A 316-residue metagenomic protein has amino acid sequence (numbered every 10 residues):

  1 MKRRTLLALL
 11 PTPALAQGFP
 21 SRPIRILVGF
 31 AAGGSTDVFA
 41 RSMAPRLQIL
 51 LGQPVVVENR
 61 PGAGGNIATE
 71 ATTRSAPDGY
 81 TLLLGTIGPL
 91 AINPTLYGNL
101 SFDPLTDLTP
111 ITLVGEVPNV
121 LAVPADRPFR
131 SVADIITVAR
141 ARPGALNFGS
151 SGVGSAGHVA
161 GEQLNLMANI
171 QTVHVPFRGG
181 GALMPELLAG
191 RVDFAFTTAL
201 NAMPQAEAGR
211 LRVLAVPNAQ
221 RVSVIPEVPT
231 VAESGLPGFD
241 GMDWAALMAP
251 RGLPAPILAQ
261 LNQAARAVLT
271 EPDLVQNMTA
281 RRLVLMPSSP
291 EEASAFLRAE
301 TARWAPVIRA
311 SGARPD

Functional and structural regions predicted by a protein language model:
K2-L7: N-terminal export leaders
A14-I26, A76-Y80, I136-L146, E207-A208 (+3 more regions): Immediate post-signal peptide segment of exported/extracytoplasmic ligand-binding proteins
A16-T106, A145, V153, I170-D193 (+2 more regions): N-terminal (or domain-start) structured segment
S21-P23, A168-I170, A255-D316: An extracytoplasmic/periplasmic, membrane-proximal ligand-sensing/linker region
I24-I26, G33, A40, V57 (+12 more regions): Residue-level signal for nonpolar/aromatic packing positions in well-ordered secondary structure
R74-Y80, I87, T95-A182, V231 (+1 more regions): Hinge/capping helix and adjacent helix->loop/strand transition within the periplasmic-binding protein
E116, A202-T270, A299-A302: C-terminal lobe and pocket-closing loops of periplasmic/extracytoplasmic Venus-flytrap solute-binding proteins
